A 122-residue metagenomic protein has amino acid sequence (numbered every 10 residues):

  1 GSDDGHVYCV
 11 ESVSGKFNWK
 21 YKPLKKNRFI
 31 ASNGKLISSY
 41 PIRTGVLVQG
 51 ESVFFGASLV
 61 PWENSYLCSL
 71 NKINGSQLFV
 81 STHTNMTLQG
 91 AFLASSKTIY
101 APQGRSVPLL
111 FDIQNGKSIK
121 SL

Functional and structural regions predicted by a protein language model:
G5-I42, L47-F55, L59-L122: Extracytoplasmic/lumenal domain signature
